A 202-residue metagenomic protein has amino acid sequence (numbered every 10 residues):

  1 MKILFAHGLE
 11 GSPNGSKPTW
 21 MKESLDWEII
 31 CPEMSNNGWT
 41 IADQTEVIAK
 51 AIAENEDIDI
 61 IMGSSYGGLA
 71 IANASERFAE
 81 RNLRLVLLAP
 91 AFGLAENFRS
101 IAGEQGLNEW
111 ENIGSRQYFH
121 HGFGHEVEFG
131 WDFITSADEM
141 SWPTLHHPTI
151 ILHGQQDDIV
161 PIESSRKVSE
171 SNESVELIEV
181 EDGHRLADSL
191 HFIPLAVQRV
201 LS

Functional and structural regions predicted by a protein language model:
M1-N55, H184: Active-site catalytic motif of lipid deacylating hydrolases and related acyltransferases
H7-G11, S65, Q155: Active-site glycine-rich loops that stabilize anionic/oxyanionic intermediates across multiple enzyme folds
A53-I58, E80, T144-L145: Glycine-rich phosphate-binding loop signature in dinucleotide/nucleotide-binding domains
I60-M62, L85: Conserved alpha/beta-hydrolase fold motif
M62-I71: Gly/Ala-rich beta-loop-alpha elbow adjacent to hydrolase catalytic centers
N73-R77, K167: Active-site signature of alpha/beta-hydrolase-fold catalytic machinery across serine- and Asp/Cys-nucleophile hydrolases
N82-S202: The alpha/beta-hydrolase serine catalytic core
